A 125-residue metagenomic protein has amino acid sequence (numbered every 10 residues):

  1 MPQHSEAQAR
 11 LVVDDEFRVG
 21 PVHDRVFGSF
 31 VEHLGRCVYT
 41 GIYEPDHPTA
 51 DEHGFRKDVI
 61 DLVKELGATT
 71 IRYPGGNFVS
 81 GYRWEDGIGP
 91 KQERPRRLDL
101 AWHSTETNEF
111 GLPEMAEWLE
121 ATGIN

Functional and structural regions predicted by a protein language model:
M1-N125: Non-catalytic accessory regions flanking glycosidase/transglycosidase catalytic cores in CAZymes
